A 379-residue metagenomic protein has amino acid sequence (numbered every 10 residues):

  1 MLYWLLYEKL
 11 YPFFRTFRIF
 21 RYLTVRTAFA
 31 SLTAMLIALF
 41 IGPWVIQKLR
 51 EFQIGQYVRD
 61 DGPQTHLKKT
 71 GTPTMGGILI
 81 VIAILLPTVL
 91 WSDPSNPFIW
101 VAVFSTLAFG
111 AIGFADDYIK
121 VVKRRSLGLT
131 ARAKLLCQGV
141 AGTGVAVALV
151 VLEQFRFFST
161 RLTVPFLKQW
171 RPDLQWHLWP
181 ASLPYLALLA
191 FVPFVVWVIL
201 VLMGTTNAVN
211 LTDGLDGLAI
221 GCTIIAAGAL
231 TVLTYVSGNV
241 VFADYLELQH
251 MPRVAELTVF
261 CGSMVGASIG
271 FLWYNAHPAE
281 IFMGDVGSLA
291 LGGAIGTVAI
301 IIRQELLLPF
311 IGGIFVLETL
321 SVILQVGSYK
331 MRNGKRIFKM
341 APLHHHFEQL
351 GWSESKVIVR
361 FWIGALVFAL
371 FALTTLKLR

Functional and structural regions predicted by a protein language model:
L2-V45, I80-A111, V147-W170, A190-R379: Alpha-helical transmembrane segments
P43-D61: Membrane-interface helix-loop junction between the first two transmembrane segments
V58-T72, S126-C137, H344, Q349: Juxtamembrane helix-capping/reentrant segments at transmembrane boundaries
K69-V81, A133-G139, E354-G364: Select subsegments of transmembrane alpha-helices in polytopic membrane proteins, especially boundary-proximal
S95-V103, V122-C137: Membrane-interfacial loop-to-helix junctions in multi-pass inner-membrane proteins
K120-L129, P165-P172: Membrane interface segments of multi-pass transport proteins and intramembrane proteases
G139-A148: Hydrophobic cores of alpha-helical transmembrane segments in multi-pass inner/ER membrane proteins, independent
